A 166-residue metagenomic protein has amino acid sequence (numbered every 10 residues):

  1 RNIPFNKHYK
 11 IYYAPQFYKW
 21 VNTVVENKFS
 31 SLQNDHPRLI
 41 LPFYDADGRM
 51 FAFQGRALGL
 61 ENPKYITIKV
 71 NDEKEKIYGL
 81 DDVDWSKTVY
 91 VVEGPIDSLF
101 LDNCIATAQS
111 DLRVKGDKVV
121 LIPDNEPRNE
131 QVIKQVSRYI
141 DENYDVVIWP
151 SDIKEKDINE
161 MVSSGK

Functional and structural regions predicted by a protein language model:
R1, E130-E142: Short, aromatic/basic amphipathic alpha-helical patches
R1-P37, E160-K166: Short, small/acidic-rich helices and loops at N termini and domain boundaries of DNA replication/processing enzymes
N6, N103-I105, S137-W149: Structural alpha-beta junctions
F17-K118, P123, Q131-Q135: Phosphate-handling DNA/RNA-contact segment within nucleic-acid enzymes
K76-I77, D157-M161: Residue-level preference for alpha-helix termini and adjacent loops
L112-R113, R128-N129, K154-K156: Short gly/pro/ser/thr-enriched loop/turn and capping motifs at secondary-structure boundaries
V120-P127, S164-K166: A polyampholytic, Gly/Pro-enriched intrinsically disordered region
I148-D152, I158: SIR2/sirtuin-family catalytic core signature
